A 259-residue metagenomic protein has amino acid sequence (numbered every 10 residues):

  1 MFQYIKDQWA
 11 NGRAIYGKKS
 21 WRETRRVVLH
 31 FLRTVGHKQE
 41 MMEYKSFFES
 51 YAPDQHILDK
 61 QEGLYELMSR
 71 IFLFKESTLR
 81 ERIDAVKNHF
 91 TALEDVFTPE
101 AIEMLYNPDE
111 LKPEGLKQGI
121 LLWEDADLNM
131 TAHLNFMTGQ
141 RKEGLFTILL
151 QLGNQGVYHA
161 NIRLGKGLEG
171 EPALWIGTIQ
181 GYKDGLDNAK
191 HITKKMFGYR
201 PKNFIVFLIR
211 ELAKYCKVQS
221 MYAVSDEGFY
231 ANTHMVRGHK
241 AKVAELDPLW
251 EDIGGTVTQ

Functional and structural regions predicted by a protein language model:
M1-H191: Non-catalytic substrate-recognition and accessory regions of acyl/acetyltransferase enzymes
Y158, G167-G255: Acyl-donor binding region in acyl/amide transferases
